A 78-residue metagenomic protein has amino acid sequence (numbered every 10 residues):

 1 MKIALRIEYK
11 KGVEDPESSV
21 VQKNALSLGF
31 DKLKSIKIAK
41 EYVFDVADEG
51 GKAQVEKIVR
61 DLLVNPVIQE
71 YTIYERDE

Functional and structural regions predicted by a protein language model:
M1-E78: Non-catalytic terminal accessory/regulatory regions of metabolic enzymes
